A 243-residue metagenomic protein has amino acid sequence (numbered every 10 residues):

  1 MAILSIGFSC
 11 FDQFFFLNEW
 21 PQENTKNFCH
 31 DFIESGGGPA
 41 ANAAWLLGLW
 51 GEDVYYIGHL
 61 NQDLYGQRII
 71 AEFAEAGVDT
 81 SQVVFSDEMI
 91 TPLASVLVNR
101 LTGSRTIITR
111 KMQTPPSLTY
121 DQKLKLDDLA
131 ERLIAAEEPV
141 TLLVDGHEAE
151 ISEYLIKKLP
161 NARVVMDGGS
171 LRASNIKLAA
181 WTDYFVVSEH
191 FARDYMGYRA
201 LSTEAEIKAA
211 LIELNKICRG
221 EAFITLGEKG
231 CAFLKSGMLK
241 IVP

Functional and structural regions predicted by a protein language model:
M1-H59, L64-R68, E75, P243: Glycine-rich phosphate/adenosyl-contacting loop at the front of the ribokinase-like
I3, A173, T203-P243: Conserved phosphate-binding/catalytic region of the ribokinase-like
I3, D53-V54, T80-S81, V164 (+2 more regions): Hydrophobic anchor at the start of a short beta-strand that flanks the dinucleotide cofactor-binding loop
F8, G58-Q62, F85, V98-R100 (+2 more regions): Cofactor-binding loop segments of dinucleotide-utilizing enzymes, especially the Rossmann-like FAD- and NAD(P)+-binding
W45, L93-L97, T106, G230-L234: Short beta-strand scaffold segments in enzyme catalytic cores
E72-M89: A glycine-rich helix N-cap at a beta->alpha junction
F85, V96-T141: Conserved phosphate-binding/catalytic loop of the ribokinase/pfkB sugar-kinase fold
V140-I207, C231: Conserved beta-alpha-beta core of the PfkB/ribokinase-like small-molecule kinase fold
